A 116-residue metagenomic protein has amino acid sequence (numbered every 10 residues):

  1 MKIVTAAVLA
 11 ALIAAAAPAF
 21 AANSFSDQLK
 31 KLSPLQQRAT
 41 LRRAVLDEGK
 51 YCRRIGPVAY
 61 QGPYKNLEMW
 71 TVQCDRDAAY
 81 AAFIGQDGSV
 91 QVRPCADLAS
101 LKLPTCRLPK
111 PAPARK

Functional and structural regions predicted by a protein language model:
M1-V8: Bacterial N-terminal signal peptides that target proteins for export
A16-P18: N-terminal signal peptide c-region/cleavage motif recognized by signal peptidases
A21-K116: Cysteine-centric segments in proteins
